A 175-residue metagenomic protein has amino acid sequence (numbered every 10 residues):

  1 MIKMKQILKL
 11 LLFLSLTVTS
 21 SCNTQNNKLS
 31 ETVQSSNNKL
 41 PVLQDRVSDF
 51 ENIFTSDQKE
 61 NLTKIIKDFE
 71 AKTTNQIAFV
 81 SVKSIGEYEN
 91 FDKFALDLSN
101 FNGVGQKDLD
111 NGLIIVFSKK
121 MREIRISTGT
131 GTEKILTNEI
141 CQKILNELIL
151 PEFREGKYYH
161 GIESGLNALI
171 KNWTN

Functional and structural regions predicted by a protein language model:
I2-L12, L16-N111, K119-N175: A structural boundary signal for the start of the first folded domain, especially the loop/turn and N-capping region
I115: Extended basic-aromatic, gly/pro-enriched interface segments that bind polyanionic ligands
